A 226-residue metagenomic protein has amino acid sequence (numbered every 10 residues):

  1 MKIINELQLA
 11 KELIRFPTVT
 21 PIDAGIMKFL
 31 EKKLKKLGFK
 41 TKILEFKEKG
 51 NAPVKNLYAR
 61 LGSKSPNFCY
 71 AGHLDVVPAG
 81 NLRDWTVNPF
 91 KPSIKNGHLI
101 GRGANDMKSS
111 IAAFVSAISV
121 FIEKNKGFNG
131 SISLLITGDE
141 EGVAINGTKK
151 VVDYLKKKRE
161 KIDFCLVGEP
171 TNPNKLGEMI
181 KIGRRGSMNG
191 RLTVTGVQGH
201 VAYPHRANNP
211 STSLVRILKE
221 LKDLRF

Functional and structural regions predicted by a protein language model:
M1-K2, R184: A generic short alpha-helical patch detector that favors 3-5-residue windows in or near N-terminal regions
K2-I100, E123-F128: Acidic/His- and Gly-rich active-site-bordering loop/insert found across diverse amide/peptide-bond hydrolases
V76-P78, N105-A112: Di-metal (Zn2+ and/or Mg2+/Mn2+) metal-binding site signature of metallo-dependent hydrolases with the MBL/beta-CASP
P92, I100-R102, S133-T137: Short glycine/serine-rich loop segments
N96-N105, G199-V201: A short glycine/serine-rich beta->alpha loop
S109-S116, I122-L221: Fold-level recognition of mixed alpha/beta catalytic cores in primary-metabolism enzymes, strongest
D223-F226: Flexible, glycine/charged-enriched surface loops at secondary-structure junctions
